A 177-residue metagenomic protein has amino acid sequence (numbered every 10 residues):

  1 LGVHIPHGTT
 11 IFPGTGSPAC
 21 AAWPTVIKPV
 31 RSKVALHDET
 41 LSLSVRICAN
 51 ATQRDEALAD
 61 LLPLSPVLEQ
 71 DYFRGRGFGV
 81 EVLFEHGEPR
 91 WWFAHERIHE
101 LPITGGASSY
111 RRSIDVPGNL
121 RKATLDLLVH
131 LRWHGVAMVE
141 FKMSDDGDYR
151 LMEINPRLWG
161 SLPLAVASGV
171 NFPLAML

Functional and structural regions predicted by a protein language model:
L1-V45: A conserved helix-loop-beta module that forms one wall/lid of the active-site cleft in ATP-utilizing catalytic domains
I5, P66, H134-M138: Short secondary-structure junction motifs
P6, W23-T25, F78-V80, V139 (+1 more regions): Change "...and in nucleic-acid phosphodiester-cleaving endonucleases..." to "...and in nucleic-acid processing enzymes
K28, E153-N155: Active-site ExK catalytic segment of metal-dependent nucleases
V34-H37, E100-T104: Short acidic/His/Gly/Ser-rich catalytic and metal-binding motifs that mark active-site loops of diverse hydrolases
R46-I103, R112-L125, K142-R150, L158: Phosphate-binding site of ATP-dependent enzymes
D115-V139, D145, P156-L177: Active-site "cap" helix and flanking loop/linker of ATP-utilizing ligase/carboxylase catalytic domains
